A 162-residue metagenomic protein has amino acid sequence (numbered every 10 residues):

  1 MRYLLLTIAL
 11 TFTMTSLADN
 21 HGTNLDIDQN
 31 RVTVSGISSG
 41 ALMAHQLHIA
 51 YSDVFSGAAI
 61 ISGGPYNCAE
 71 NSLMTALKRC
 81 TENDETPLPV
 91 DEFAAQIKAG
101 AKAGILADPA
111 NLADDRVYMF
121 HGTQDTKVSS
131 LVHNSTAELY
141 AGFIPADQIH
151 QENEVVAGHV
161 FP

Functional and structural regions predicted by a protein language model:
M1-I8: Sec-dependent signal peptide recognition, specifically the positively charged N-region followed immediately by
T13-T15: N-terminal signal peptide c-region/cleavage motif recognized by signal peptidases
D19-Q29: Conserved acidic catalytic loop of the alpha/beta-hydrolase fold
D28-T75, A103: Primarily recognizes the serine-hydrolase "nucleophile elbow" in alpha/beta-hydrolase and SGNH/GDSL folds
D28-V32, D53-G57, A113-Y118, P145-H150: Loop/turn elements at helix/coil->beta-strand transitions in domains of secreted/extracellular proteins
S35, I61-S62, F120, E152-V155: Alpha/beta-hydrolase-fold catalytic nucleophile elbow
Y66-G142: The feature captures the conserved acid-bearing segment of alpha/beta-hydrolase catalytic domains
A141-P162: Catalytic histidine neighborhood in serine/cysteine hydrolases with alpha/beta-hydrolase-type architecture
